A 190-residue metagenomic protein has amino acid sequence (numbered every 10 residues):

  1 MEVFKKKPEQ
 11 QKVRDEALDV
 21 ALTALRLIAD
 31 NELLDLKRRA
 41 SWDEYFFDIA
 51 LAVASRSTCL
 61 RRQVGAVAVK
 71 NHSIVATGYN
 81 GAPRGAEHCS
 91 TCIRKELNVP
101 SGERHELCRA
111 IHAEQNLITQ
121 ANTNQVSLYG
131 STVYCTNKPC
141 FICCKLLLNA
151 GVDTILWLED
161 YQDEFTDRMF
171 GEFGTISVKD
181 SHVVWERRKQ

Functional and structural regions predicted by a protein language model:
M1-Q190: Zinc-dependent deaminase catalytic domain
